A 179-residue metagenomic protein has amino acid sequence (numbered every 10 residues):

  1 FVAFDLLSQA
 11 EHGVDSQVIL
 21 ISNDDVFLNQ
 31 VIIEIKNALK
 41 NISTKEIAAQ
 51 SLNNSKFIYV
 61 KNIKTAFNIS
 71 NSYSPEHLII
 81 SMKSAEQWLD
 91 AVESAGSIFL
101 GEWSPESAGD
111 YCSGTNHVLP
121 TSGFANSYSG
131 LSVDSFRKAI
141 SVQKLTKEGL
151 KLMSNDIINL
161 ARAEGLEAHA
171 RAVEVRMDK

Functional and structural regions predicted by a protein language model:
F1-T65: ALDH superfamily catalytic-core signature
N29, N68, D90: Alpha-helical elements of the RecA-like P-loop NTPase motor core of helicases
E34, I69-S72: Short amphipathic alpha-helices in soluble, non-transmembrane regions that often serve as interface/regulatory elements
K64-F67, E106: A short acidic, often aromatic-flanked loop/helix-cap motif at beta-alpha or helix-coil junctions that lines enzyme
N71-K179: C-terminal core of ALDH-fold dehydrogenases
